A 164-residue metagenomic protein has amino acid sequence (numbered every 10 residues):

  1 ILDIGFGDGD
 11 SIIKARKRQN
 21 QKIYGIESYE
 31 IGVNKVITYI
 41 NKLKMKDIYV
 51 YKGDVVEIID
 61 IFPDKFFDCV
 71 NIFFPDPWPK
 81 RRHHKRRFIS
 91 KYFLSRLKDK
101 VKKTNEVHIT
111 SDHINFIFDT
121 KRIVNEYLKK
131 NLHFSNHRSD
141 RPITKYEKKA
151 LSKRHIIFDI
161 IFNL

Functional and structural regions predicted by a protein language model:
I1-V56: SAM cofactor-binding core of SAM-dependent methyltransferases, primarily the Rossmann-like beta-alpha-beta module
I13-R16, L94, K98, K121: A structural alpha-helix within SAM-dependent methyltransferase catalytic domains
I61-C69: A short acidic, Gly/Pro-enriched loop at the edge of an enzyme's catalytic core that lines a small-molecule cofactor
D68-R87: A short SAM/SAH-binding and catalytic strip from SAM-dependent methyltransferases
P77-W78, D112-I117: Short "lid" loop at the C-terminus of a central beta-strand within the Rossmann-like core of SAM-dependent
I89-K103: A short glycine-rich, Lys/Arg-flanked "PGG" loop and its adjoining helix->strand segment in the class I
T104-S111: Conserved beta-strand signature within the Rossmann-like core of class I S-adenosyl-L-methionine
F116, T120-R122, Y127-L164: Class I S-adenosyl-L-methionine
